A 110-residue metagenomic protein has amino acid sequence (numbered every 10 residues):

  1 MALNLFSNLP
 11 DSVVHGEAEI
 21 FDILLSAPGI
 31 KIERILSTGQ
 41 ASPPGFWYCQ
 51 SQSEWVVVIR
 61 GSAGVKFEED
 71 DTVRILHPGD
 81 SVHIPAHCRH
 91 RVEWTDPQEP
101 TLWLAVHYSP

Functional and structural regions predicted by a protein language model:
M1-W47: A short, N-terminal "cap"/entry segment at the start of jelly-roll beta-barrel domains of the cupin/DSBH fold
D22-L24, P44-Q50, K66-E68, V73-I75 (+1 more regions): Short histidine-centered beta-strand/loop micro-motifs that create catalytic or ligand/metal-coordination sites
P28, S51, C88: A generic "binding-loop/recognition-motif" signal
K31, G64-K66, R91, L102: General beta-strand recognition
C49-V65: Short, conserved beta-strand element in jelly-roll/cupin
D70-A86: Short acidic-glycine-tyrosine-enriched beta hairpin
A86-P110: Ligand-binding loop in jelly-roll beta-barrel domains
